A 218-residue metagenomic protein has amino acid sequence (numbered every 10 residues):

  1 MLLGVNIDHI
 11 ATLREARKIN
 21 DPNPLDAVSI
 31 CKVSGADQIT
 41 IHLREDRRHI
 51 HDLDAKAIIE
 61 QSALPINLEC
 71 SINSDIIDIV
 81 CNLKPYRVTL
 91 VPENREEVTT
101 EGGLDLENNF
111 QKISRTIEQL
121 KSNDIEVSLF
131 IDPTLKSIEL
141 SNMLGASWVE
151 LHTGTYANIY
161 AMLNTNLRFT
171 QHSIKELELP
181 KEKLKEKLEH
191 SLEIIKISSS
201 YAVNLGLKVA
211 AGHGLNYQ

Functional and structural regions predicted by a protein language model:
M1-L68, S74-D75, I79-P85, M143 (+2 more regions): Conserved N-terminal beta1-alpha1 strand-loop-helix module at the mouth
L2-D8, P85-R95, A146-G154: Non-cysteine beta-strand/loop elements that form the S-adenosyl-L-methionine
N6-P24, P65-I72, T99-E107, D124-P133 (+3 more regions): Active-site mouth loops of central-metabolism enzymes
R48-S74, N108-S128, S173-A211: Alpha-helix-loop-beta-strand connector modules within alpha/beta enzyme cores
S71-E107: Active-site beta->alpha loop and helix N-cap motifs at the rims of alpha/beta catalytic domains
S74-K84, T134-G145, V209-A211, L215-Q218: Catalytic cores of alpha/beta
E93-S147: Hydrophobic, well-structured mid-protein blocks that either form specific transmembrane helices
D132-Y201, L205: Histidine/lysine/aspartate-rich catalytic loop segments that bind and position anionic ligands
